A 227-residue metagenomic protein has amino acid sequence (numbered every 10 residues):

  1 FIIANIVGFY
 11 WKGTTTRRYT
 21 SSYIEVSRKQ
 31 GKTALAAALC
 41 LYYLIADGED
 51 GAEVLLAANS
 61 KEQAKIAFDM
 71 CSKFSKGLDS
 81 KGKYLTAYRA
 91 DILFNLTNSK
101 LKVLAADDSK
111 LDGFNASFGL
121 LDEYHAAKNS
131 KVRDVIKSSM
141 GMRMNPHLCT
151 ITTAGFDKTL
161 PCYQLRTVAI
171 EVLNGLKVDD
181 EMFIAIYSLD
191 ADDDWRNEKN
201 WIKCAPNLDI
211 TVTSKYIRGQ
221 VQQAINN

Functional and structural regions predicted by a protein language model:
F1-N227: Phosphate/NTP-binding elements of NTP-utilizing enzymes
